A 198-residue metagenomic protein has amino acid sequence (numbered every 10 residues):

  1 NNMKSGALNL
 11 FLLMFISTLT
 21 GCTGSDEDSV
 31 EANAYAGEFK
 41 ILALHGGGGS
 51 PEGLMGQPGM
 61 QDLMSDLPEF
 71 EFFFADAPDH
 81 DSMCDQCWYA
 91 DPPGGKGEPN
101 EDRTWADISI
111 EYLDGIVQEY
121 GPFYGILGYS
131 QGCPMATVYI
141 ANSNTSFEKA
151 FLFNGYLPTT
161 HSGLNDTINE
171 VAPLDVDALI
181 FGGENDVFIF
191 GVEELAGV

Functional and structural regions predicted by a protein language model:
N1-A34: Secretory targeting signatures
E38-F123: Serine-hydrolase catalytic machinery in alpha/beta-hydrolase-like enzymes
L42-G47, N154, G182-G183: The conserved beta1-alpha1 loop
M55-M60, L164-N165, I189-V198: Short alpha-helix in the alpha/beta-hydrolase fold that links the catalytic acid
A77-P78, A150-T159, N185: Active-site nucleophile loop of the alpha/beta-hydrolase fold
Y124-A136: Gly/Ala-rich beta-loop-alpha elbow adjacent to hydrolase catalytic centers
P158-T159, G182-F190, L195: Acidic catalytic loop of the alpha/beta-hydrolase fold
L174, L179-G182: Short beta-strand/loop motif that positions the catalytic acidic residue of the alpha/beta-hydrolase fold
